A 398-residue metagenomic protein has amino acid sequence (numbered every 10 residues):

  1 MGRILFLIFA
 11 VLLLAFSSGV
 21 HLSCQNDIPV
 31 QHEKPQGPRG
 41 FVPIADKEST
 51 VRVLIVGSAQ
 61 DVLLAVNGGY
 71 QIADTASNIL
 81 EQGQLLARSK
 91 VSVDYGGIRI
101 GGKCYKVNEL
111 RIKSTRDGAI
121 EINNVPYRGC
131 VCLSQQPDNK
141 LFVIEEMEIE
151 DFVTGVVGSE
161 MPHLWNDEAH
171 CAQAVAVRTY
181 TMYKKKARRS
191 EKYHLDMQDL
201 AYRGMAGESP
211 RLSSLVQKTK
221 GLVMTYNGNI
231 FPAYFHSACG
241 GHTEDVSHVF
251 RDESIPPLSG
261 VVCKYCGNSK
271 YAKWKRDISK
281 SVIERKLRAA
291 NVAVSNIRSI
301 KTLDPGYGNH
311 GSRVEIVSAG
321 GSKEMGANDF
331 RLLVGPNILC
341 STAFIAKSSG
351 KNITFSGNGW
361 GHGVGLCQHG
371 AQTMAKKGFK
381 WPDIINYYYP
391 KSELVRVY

Functional and structural regions predicted by a protein language model:
G2-Y398: Conserved, single-site charged/polar hotspot
